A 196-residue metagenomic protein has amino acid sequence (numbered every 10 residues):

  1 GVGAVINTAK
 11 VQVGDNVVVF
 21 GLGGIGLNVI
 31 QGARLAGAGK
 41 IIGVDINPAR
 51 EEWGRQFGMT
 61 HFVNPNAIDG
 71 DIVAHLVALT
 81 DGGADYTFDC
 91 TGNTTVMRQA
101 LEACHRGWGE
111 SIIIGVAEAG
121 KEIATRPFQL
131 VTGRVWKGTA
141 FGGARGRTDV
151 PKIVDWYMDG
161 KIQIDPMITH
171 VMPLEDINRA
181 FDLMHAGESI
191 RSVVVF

Functional and structural regions predicted by a protein language model:
G1-A36: Short internal alpha-helix immediately C-terminal to a glycine-rich phosphate-binding loop in Rossmann-like
V19-L22, R34-Q99: Adenosine-nucleotide cofactor-binding segment
I46-N47, A117, G142: Residues in the short beta-alpha loop(s) of Rossmann-like NAD(P)-binding domains
H75, G82, R98-E102, R147-F196: C-terminal hydrophobic helical "lid"/dimerization subdomain of Rossmann-like NAD(P)H-dependent oxidoreductases
C104-R106: Helix-to-beta-strand junctions that scaffold the AdoMet/dcAdoMet cofactor pocket in Class I SAM-dependent enzymes
E110-I112, A124-P166, A186: Rossmann-fold dehydrogenase core element
